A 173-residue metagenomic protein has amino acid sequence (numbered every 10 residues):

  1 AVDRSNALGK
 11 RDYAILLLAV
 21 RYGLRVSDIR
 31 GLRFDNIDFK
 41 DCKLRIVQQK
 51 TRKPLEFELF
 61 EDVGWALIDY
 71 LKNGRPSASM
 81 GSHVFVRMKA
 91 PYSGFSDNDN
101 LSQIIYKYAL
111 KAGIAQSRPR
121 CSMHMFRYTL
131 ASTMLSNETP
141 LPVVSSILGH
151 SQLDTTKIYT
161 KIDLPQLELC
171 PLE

Functional and structural regions predicted by a protein language model:
A1-E173: Conserved catalytic core of the tyrosine transesterase superfamily
